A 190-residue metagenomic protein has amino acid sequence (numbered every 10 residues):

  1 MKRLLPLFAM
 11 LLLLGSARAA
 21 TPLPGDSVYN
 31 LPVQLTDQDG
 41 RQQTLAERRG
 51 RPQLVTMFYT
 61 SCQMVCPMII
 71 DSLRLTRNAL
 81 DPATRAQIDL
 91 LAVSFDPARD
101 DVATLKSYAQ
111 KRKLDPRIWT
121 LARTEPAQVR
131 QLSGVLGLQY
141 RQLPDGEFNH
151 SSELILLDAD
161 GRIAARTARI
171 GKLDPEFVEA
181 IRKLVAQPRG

Functional and structural regions predicted by a protein language model:
M1-P32, T36, L184-G190: N-terminal targeting signals for export/organelle localization
L23-S27, E47, D145-F148: Short loop/turn motifs at secondary-structure junctions and domain boundaries
N30-L31, P52-Q53, S151-E153: Short loop/turn microsegments at loop-to-beta-strand junctions
V33-Q53: A short beta-strand-turn-helix
A46-I69, L73: Short active-site neighborhood of thiol/selenol oxidoreductases, capturing the structured segment around
I70-L132: Structural microenvironment flanking redox-active thiols in thiol-disulfide oxidoreductases
W119, R130, G134-L143, E147-I155: Structural micro-motif
L143-G190: Thiol-/selenol-based redox modules, centered on thioredoxin-like and closely related oxidoreductase domains
